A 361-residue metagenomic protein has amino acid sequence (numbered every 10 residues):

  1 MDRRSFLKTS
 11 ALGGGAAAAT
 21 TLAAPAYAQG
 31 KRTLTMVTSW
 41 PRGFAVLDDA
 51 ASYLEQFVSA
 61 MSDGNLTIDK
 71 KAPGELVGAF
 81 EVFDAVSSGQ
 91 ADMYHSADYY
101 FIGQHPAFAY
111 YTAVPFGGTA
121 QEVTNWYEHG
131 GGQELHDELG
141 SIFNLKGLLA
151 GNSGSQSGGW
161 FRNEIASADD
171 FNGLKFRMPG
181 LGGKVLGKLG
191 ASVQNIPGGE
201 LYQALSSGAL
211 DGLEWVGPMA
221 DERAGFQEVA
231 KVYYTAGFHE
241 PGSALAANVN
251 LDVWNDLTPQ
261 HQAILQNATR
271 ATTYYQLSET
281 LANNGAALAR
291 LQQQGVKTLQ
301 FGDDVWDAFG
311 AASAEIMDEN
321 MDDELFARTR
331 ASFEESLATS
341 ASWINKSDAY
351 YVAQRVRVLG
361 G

Functional and structural regions predicted by a protein language model:
D2-T21, Y27-V123, Q133-E134, G140-G361: N-terminal secretory/targeting leader peptides
